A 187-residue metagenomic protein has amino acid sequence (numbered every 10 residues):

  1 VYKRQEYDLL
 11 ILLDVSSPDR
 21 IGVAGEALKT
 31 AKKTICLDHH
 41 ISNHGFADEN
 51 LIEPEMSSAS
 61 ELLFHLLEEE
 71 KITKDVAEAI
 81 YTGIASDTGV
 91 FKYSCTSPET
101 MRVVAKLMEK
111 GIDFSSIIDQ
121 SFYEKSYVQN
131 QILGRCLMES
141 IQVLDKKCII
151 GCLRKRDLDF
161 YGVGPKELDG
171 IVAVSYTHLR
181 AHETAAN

Functional and structural regions predicted by a protein language model:
K3-T30: N-terminal small/polar loop signature for handling phosphorylated ligands or for N-terminal nucleophile
Q5-L9, G89-N187: Hydrophobic helix-and-loop "lid/oligomerization" segment in the mid-to-C-terminal part of catalytic domains
Y7, V23-E26, N50-E53, E70-K71 (+2 more regions): A generic local secondary-structure boundary/capping motif
I11, K33-L37, E49-I52, I149: Hydrophobic/aromatic beta-strand patches that form the interior of the parallel beta-sheet core in alpha/beta enzyme
V15-P18, H40-S42, K155-R156: Short glycine-rich anion-binding loops that position phosphate/pyrophosphate groups of nucleotides and phosphorylated
S17-D19, N43, K92, A185: Glycine-rich nucleotide phosphate-binding loop and flanking beta-alpha elements of Rossmann-like dinucleotide-binding
T30, E69-K74, F160-G164: Short, glycine- and charge-enriched coil/turn segments that flank and shape catalytic ligand pockets
L37-V103: Short alpha-helices
